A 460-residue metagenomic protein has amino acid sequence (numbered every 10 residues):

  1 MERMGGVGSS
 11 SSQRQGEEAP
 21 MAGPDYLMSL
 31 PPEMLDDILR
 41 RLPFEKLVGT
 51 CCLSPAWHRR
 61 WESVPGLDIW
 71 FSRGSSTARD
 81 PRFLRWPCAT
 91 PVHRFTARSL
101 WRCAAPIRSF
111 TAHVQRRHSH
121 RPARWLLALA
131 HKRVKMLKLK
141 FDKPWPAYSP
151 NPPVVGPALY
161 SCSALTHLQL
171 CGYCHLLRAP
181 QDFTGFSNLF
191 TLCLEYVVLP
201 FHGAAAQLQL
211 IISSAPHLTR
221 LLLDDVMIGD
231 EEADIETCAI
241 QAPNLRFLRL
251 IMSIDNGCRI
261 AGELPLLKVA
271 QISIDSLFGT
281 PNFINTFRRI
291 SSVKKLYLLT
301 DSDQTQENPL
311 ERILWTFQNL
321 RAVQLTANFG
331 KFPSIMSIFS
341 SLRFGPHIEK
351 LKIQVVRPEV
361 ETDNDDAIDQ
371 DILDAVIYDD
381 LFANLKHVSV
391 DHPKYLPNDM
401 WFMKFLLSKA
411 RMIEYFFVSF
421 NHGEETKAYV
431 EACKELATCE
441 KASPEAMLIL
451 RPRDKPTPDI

Functional and structural regions predicted by a protein language model:
M1-E17, E307, E349, E359-I372 (+2 more regions): C-terminal capping region of solenoid repeat domains
E2-G5, Q13, E17-M227: Leucine-rich repeat
R41, G74-T96, V114-P122, K143-V154 (+10 more regions): Leucine-rich repeat
V64, I107, V134-M136, L165-L168 (+10 more regions): Conserved hydrophobic position(s) of the canonical leucine-rich repeat
L67, P81, C103-Q115, K132-D142 (+6 more regions): LRR N-terminal entry segment and analogous cap-like coil->beta motifs
H113, K140, C171, E195 (+10 more regions): Feature marks extracellular polysaccharide-active and adherence modules
L127-A128, P150-S163, P180-L189, A205-H217 (+9 more regions): A structural signal for leucine-rich repeat
E263-L267, Q271-I274, L381-A383, H392 (+1 more regions): Leucine-rich repeat domain C-terminal region
